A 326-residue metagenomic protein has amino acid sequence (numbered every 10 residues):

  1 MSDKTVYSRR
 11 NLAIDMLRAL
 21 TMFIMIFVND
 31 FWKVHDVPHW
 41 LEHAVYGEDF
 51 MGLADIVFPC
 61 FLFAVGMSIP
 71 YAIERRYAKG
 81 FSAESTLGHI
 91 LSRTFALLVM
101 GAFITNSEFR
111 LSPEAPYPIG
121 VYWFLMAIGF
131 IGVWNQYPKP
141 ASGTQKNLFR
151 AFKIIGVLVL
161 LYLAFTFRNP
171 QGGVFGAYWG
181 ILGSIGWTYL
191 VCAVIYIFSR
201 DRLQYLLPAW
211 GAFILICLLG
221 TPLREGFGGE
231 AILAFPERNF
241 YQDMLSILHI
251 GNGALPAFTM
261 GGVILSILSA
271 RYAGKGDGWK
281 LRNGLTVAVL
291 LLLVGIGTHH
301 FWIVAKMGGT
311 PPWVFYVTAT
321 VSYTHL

Functional and structural regions predicted by a protein language model:
S2-I90, T94, G101-T105: N-terminal signal-anchor module of multipass membrane proteins
N29-V37, F103-R110, V159-G173, G186 (+3 more regions): C-terminal ends of transmembrane alpha-helices and the immediately adjacent extracellular/lumenal or cytosolic loop
F50-P59, A115-W123, G172-I185, G226-T259 (+1 more regions): Interfacial loop-to-helix transition and helix-capping segments at the boundaries of transmembrane helices
R75-I185: Membrane-interface helix-loop-helix modules in multi-pass inner-membrane proteins
T144, C192-W210, S269-L285: Solvent-exposed interhelical
K153-V159, L206-I216: Central hydrophobic cores of alpha-helical transmembrane segments in multi-pass integral membrane proteins
M244-A288: A conserved active-site cap/scaffold subdomain adjacent to cofactor or substrate pockets
T324-H325: Conserved small/polar residues in nucleotide/adenosyl-binding loops
